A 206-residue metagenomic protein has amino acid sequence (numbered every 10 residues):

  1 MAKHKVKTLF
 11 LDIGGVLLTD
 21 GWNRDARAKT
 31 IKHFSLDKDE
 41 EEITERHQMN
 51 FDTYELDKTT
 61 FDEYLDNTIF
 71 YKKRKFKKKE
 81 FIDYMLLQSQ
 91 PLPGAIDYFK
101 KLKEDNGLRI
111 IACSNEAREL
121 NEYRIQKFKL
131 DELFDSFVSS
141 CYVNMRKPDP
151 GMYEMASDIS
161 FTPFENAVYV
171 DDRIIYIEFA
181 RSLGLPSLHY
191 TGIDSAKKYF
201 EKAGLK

Functional and structural regions predicted by a protein language model:
A2-R46, S182-L183: Active-site neighborhood of HAD-like aspartate-dependent phosphohydrolases
H4, F70, K79-I111, P150: Short, acidic loop-to-helix structural element flanking the phosphoryl-transfer center in phosphate-processing enzymes
D12-G15, D57, A112, F137 (+1 more regions): Generic structural signal for small/hydrophobic residues in well-ordered secondary structure, especially within
K38-E40, E132-S136, P163-A167: Short acidic capping loops at alpha-helix termini that bridge into adjacent secondary structure
F51-F81: A metal-dependent, Asp-based hydrolase signature
A95-Y142: Substrate-recognition/cap helix-loop segment adjacent to the acidic, metal-dependent catalytic center of Asp-based
R146-I174: Conserved Lys-Pro-Asp/Glu-containing loop-to-beta segment of HAD-superfamily phosphomonoesterases, centered on
E165-E201: Acidic, Mg2+-coordinating phosphoryl-transfer loop and its flanking beta/alpha structural elements, shared across
